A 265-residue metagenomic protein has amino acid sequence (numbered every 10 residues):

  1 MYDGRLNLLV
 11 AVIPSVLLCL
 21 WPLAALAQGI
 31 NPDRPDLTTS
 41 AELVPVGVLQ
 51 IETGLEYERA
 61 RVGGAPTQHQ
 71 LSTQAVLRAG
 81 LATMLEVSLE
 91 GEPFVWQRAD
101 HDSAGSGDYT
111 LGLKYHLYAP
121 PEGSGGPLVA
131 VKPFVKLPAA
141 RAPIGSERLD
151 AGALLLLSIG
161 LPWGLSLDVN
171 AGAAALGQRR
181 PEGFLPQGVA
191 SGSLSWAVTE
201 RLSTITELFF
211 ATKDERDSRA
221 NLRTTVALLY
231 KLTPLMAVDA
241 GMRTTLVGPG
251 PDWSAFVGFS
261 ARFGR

Functional and structural regions predicted by a protein language model:
M1-V10: N-terminal secretory signal peptides that target proteins for export/translocation
V10-V12, D36: Low-complexity intrinsically disordered segments
P14-S15, A25: Cleavable N-terminal signal peptides
L20-P22: N-terminal signal peptide c-region/cleavage motif recognized by signal peptidases
A27-R265: Transmembrane beta-barrel domains of Gram-negative outer membranes and organellar outer membranes
